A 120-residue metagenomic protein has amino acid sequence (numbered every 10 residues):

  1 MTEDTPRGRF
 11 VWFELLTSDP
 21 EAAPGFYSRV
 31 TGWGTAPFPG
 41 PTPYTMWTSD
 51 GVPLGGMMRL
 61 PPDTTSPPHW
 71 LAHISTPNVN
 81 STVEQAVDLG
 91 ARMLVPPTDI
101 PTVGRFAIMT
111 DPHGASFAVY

Functional and structural regions predicted by a protein language model:
M1-P6, V83, V87-Y120: Vicinal oxygen chelate
T2-E3, R7-V52, D88, I100-G104: Core segments of cupin and vicinal oxygen chelate
R9-S18, M46-W47, P61-V87, R105-M109: Vicinal oxygen chelate
G32-H69, S116-Y120: Conserved short beta-strand elements that form part of the metal-binding/catalytic scaffold of enzyme active sites
